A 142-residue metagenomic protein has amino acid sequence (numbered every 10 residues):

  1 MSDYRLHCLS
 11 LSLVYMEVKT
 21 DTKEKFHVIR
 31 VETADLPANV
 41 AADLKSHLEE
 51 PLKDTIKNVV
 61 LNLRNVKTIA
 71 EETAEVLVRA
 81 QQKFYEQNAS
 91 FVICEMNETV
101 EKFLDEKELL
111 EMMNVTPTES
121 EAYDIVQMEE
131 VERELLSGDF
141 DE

Functional and structural regions predicted by a protein language model:
M1-Y15: N-terminal amphipathic/basic-hydrophobic helices that include classical n-h-c signal peptides and signal-anchor
S12-V14, T22, L109: Short, structurally constrained coil/turn elements that cap an alpha-helix or connect an alpha-helix to the following
E17-S46, E50: STAS-typified acidic loop motif
D21, C94, T116: General small-molecule cofactor/ligand-binding pocket signal
R30, V115-P117: Structural signal for conserved beta-strand scaffold positions within catalytic alpha/beta enzyme cores
A38, L44-M113: Amphipathic alpha-helical interaction surfaces in cytosolic regulatory modules
P117-D139: A charged, well-structured terminal subsegment
